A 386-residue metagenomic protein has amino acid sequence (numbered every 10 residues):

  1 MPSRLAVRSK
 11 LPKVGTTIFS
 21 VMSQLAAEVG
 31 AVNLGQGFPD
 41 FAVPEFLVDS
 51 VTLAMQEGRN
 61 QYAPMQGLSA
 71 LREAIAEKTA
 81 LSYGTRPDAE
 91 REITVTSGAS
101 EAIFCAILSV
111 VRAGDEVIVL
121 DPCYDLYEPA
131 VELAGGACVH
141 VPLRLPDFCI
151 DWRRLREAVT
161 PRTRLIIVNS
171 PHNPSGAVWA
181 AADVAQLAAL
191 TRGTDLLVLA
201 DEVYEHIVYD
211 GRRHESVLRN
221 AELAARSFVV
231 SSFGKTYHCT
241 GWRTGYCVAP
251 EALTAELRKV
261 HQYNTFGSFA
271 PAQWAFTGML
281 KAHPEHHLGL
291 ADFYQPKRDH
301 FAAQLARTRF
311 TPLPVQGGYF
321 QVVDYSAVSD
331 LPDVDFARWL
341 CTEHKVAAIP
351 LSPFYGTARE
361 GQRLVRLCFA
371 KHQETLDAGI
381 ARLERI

Functional and structural regions predicted by a protein language model:
P2, R8-G98, C105, L280-A282: N-terminal small-domain helix-loop-helix segment of the aminotransferase-like
R59, L257-H261, L280-A303, D330-P332: Structural signature of PLP-dependent enzymes
E77, R156, W339-A348, F354-I386: PLP-dependent enzyme catalytic core of the Aspartate aminotransferase-like
S109-V131: Conserved PLP-anchoring active-site segment centered on the Schiff-base-forming lysine
L133-V139: A short helix-loop-beta submotif of the ANL/AMP-binding
V139, L143-D210, E215: Active-site phosphate-binding strand-loop segment of PLP-dependent enzymes
N220-E256, S268-P271: Active-site PLP attachment segment
T277, F293-A302, P312-Y325: Conserved glycine-rich beta-strand-loop-beta hairpin in the small C-terminal domain of fold type I
